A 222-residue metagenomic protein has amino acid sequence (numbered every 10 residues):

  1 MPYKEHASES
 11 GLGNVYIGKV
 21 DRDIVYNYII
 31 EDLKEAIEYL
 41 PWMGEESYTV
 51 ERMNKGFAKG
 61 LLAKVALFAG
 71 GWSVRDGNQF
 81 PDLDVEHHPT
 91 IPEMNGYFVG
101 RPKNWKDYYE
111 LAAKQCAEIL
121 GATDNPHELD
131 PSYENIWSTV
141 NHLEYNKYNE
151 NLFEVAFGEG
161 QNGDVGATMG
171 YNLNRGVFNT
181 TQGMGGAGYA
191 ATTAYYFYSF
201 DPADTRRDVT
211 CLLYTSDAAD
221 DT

Functional and structural regions predicted by a protein language model:
M1-P2, L12-V50: Conserved, well-structured interaction surfaces
P2-H6, R75-G77: Outer-membrane beta-barrel and related beta-rich outer-membrane complex signature in Gram-negative bacteria
E5-G11, K64, D84: Active-site-proximal loop/short-helix segments that contain or immediately flank catalytic acid/base residue(s)
S8-N14, I91-G96: Short glycine/proline- and charge-enriched loop/turn segments that cap or connect secondary-structure elements
Y26, K34-E35, R52-S216: An aromatic- and glycine-enriched ligand-binding surface/loop that stacks and positions planar moieties
D217-T222: A short, hydrophobic C-terminal helix/tail in secreted or cell-surface proteins
